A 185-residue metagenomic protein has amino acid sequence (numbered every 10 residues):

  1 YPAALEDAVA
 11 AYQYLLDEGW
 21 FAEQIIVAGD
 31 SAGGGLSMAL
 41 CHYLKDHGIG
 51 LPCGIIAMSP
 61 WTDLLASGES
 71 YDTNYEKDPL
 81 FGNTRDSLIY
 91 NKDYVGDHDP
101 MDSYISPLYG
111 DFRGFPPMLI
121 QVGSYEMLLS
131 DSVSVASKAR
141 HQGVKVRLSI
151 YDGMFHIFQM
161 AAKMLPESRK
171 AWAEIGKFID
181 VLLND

Functional and structural regions predicted by a protein language model:
Y1-D185: Alpha/beta-hydrolase superfamily serine-hydrolase fold, recognizing
